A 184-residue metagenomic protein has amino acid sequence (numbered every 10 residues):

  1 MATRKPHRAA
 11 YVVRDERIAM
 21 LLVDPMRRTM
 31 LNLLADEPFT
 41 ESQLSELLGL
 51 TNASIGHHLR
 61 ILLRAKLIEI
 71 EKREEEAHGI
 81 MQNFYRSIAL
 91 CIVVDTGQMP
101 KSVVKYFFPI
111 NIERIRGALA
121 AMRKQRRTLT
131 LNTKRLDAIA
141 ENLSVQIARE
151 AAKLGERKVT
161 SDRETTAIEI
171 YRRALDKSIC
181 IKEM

Functional and structural regions predicted by a protein language model:
M1-A19: N-terminal leader segment of winged-helix/HTH proteins
V13-M26, T40, R73-T96: Short, cationic-aromatic polyanion-contact patches
R28-N32: Pre-recognition alpha-helix immediately N-terminal to the DNA-recognition helix within helix-turn-helix or winged-helix
D36-S42: Short capping segments at the starts of secondary-structure elements
Q43-G49, L62: A short acidic, leucine-rich amphipathic alpha-helix
T51, G56-H58: Short coil turns linking two alpha-helices in DNA-binding domains
K66-L67: Glycine-centered, phosphate/nucleic-acid-interacting loop/turn motifs that mediate DNA/RNA or nucleotide
R86-I168: Amphipathic alpha-helical dimerization/coiled-coil segments that flank or bridge DNA-binding/regulatory modules
